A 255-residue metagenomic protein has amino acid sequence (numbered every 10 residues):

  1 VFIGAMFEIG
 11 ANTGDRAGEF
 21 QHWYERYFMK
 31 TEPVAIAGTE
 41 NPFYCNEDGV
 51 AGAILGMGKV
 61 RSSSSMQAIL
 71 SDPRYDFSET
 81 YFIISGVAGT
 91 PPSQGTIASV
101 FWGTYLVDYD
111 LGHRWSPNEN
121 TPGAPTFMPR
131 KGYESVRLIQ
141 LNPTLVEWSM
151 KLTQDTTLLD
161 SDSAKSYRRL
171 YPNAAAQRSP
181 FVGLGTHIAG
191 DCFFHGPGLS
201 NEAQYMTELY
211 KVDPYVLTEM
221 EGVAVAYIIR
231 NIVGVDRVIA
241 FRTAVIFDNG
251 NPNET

Functional and structural regions predicted by a protein language model:
V1-T255: Accessory terminal and edge-of-domain segments that mediate assembly/interaction and cofactor placement around
